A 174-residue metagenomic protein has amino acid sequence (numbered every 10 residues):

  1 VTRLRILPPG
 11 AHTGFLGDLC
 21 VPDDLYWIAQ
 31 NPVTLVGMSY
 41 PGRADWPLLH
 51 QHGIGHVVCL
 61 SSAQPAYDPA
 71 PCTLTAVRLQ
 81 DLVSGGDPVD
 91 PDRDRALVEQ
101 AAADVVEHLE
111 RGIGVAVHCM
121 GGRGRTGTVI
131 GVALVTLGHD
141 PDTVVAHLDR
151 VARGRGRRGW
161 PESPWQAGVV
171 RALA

Functional and structural regions predicted by a protein language model:
V1-Y26: Non-catalytic regulatory/accessory regions that flank a structured catalytic core
D24-L25, Q30-G114, V135-W165: Cysteine-based protein phosphatase catalytic domain of the PTP/DSP
G114-A116, V129: Short acidic, glycine/Ser/Thr-rich loop/turn "cap" segments at secondary-structure junctions
C119: Short cysteine clusters
G122: Conserved G/P- and acidic residue-centered "switch" motifs that form tight phosphate/ATP-binding loops in soluble
R125-G127, P141-D142: Internal amphipathic alpha-helical segments of the cytochrome P450 catalytic fold
G127-L137: Short, small-residue alpha-helix embedded
V170-A174: C-terminal domain-closing interface element
